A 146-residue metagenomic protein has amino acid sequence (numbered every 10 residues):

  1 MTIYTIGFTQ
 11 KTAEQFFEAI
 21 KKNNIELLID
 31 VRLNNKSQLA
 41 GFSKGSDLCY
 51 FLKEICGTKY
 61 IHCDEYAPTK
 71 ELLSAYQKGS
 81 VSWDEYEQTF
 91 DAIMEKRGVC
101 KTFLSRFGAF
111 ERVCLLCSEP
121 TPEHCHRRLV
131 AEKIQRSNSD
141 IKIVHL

Functional and structural regions predicted by a protein language model:
M1-L146: Residues lining hydrophobic/aromatic ligand-binding pockets adjacent to catalytic sites
